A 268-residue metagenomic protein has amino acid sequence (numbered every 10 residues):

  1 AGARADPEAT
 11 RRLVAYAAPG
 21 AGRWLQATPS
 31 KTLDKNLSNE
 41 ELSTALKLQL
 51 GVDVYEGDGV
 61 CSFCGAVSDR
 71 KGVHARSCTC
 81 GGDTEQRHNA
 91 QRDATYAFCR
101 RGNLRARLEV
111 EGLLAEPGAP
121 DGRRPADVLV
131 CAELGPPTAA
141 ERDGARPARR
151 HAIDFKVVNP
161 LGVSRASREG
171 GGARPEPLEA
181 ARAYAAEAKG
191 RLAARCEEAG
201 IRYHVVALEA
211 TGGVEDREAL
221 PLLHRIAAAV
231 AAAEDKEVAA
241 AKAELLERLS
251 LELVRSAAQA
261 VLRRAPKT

Functional and structural regions predicted by a protein language model:
A1-G65, A115-R124, L134-H151, V157-T268: Non-catalytic C-terminal interaction segments of nucleic acid-processing enzymes
K35-S43, C78-A115, A119, P136 (+1 more regions): Acidic-basic catalytic patches of nuclease active cores, encompassing PD-(D/E)XK and other metal-cofactor nuclease
S62, R76-T79: Cys/His/Pro-rich metal-binding microdomains
S68-K71, G82: Cys/His-rich microdomains that often coordinate metals
R70-G72, R107, P125-L129, R150-D154 (+1 more regions): Short hydrophobic-acidic sequence motifs that mark active-site Asp/Glu residues
V73, A90, R217-E218: Generic recognition of short, well-ordered alpha-helical segments
E109-V110, C131, L208: Short His-Asn-centered micro-motif
